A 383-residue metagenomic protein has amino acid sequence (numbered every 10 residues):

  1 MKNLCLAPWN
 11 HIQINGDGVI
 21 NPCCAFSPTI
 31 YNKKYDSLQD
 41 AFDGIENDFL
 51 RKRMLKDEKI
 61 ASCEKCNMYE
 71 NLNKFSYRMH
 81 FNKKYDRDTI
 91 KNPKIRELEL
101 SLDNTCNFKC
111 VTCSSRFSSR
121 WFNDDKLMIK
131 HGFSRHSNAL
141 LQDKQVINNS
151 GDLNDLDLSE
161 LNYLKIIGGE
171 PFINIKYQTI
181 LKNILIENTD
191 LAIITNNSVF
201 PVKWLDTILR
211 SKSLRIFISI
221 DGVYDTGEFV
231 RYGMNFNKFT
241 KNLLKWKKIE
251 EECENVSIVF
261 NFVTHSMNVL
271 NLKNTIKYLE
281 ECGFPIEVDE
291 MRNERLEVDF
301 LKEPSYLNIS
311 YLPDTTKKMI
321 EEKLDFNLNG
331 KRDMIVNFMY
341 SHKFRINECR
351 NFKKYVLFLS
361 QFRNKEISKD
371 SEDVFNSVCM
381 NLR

Functional and structural regions predicted by a protein language model:
M1-N82, F284, E297-R383: Accessory C-terminal segments flanking Radical SAM cores
S62, E70, T105-K109, S114-F117: Short pre-active-site segment immediately N-terminal to redox-active cysteine/selenocysteine motifs in thiol-based
N71-R96, C106-F108: Recognition helices and adjacent regulatory flanks at domain boundaries
I95-T105, S114-N148, S159-N174, I186-V202 (+3 more regions): Core AdoMet radical
D152, I180, W204, N235-W246 (+1 more regions): A general structural detector for well-ordered alpha-helical segments in enzyme core domains, enriched
D155-E160, S211, N242-I258, C282 (+1 more regions): A structural motif corresponding to the C-terminal end of an alpha-helix and its immediate exit/capping segment
K176-K182, V202-I208, N271-K273: Distinct, well-ordered alpha-helical segments
S266-C282: Catalytic cores of alpha/beta
